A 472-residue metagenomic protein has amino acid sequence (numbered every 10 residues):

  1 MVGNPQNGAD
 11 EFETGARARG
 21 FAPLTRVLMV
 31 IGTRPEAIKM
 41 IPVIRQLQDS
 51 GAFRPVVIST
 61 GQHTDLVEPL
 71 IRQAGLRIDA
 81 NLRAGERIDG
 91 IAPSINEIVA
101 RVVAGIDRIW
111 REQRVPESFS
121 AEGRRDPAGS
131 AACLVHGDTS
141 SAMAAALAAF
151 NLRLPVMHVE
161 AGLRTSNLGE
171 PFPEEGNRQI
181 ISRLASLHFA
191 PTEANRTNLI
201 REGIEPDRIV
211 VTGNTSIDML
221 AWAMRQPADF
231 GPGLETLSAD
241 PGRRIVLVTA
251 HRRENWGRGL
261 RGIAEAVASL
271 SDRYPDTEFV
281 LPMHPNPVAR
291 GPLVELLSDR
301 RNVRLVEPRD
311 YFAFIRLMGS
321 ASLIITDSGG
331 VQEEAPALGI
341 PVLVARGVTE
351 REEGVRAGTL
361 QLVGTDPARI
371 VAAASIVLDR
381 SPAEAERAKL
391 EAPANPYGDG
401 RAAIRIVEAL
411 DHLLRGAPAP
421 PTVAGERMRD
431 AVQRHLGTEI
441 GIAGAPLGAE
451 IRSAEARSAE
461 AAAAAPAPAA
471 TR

Functional and structural regions predicted by a protein language model:
V2-G61, T471-R472: N-terminal subdomain of nucleotide-sugar transferases
G8-G15, T60-D65, I181-G259, V363: A nucleotide-sugar donor-handling region in carbohydrate enzymes
E11, D379-R472: C-terminal amphipathic helix plus adjacent low-complexity, charged tail appended to glycosyltransferase catalytic
A52-R101, G105: Conserved nucleotide-sugar phosphate-binding/catalytic loop shared by glycosyltransferases and other
L70, A228-S320, A424-D430, L436: Donor-nucleotide binding loops and adjacent catalytic segments primarily of GT-B fold Leloir glycosyltransferases
V135-H136, L147, H158-V159, H188 (+1 more regions): A donor-sugar binding/catalytic signature common to diverse glycosyltransferases and related nucleotide-sugar
M157-F172, S186: A short, histidine- and acid-enriched strand-loop-helix "catalytic/donor-clamping" loop that lines the nucleotide-sugar
R351-V377, K389-P396, G400: Change "using UDP/GDP/dTDP sugars" to "using nucleotide sugars
